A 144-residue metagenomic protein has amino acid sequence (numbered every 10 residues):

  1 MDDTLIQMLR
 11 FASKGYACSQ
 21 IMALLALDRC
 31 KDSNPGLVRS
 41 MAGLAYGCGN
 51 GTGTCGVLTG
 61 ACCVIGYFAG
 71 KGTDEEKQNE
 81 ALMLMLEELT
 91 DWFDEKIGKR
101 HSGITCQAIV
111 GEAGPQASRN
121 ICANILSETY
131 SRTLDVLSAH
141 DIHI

Functional and structural regions predicted by a protein language model:
M1-K14: Polybasic, low-complexity association/targeting segments
M8, M22, S40-A45, T129: Short alpha-helical scaffolding segments that buttress acidic/His motifs in well-ordered protein cores
I21, L58-Y67, M83, N124: Mg2+-dependent prenyl diphosphate-binding active-site environment of isoprenoid biosynthetic enzymes
L24-D28, C63-G70, S131-D135: Short glycine/serine- and small hydrophobic-enriched flexible loop segments
L25-G43, R100-C106: Acidic-glycine-rich active-site phosphate/pyrophosphate-binding loop
R29-S40, Y67-M85: Phosphate-handling active-site elements
L44-C63: Glycine/serine-rich anion-binding loops at beta->alpha junctions that coordinate negatively charged ligand groups
L82-I144: C-terminal binding/interaction regions
